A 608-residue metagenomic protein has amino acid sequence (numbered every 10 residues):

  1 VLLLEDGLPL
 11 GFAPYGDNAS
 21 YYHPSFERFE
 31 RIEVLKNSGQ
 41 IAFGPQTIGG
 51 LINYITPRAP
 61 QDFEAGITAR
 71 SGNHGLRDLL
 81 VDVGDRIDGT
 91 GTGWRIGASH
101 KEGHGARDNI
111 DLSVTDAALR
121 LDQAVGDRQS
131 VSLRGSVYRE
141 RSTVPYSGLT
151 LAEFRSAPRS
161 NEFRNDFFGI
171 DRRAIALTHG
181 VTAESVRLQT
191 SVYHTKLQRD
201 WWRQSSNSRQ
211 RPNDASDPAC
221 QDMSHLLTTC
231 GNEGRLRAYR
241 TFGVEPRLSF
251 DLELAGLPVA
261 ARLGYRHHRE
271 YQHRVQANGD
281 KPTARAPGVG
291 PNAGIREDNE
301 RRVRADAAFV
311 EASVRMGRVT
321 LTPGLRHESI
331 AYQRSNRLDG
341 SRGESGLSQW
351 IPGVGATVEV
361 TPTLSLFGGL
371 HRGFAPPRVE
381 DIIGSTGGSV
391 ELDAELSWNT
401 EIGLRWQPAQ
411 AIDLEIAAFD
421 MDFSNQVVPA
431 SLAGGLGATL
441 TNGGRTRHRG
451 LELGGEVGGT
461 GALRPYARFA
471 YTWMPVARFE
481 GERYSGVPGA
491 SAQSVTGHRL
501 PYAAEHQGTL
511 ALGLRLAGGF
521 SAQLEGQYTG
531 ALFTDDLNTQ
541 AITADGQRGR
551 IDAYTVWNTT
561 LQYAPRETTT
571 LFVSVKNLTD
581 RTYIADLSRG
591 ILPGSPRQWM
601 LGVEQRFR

Functional and structural regions predicted by a protein language model:
L8-K36, I55, L151: Short acidic/polar hinge/loop motifs at secondary-structure boundaries that mediate gating or recognition
E64, S71-E102, A106-V144, F167-T182 (+6 more regions): Transmembrane beta-barrel wall of Gram-negative outer-membrane proteins
A69-N73, I87-G89, H100-H104, V137-R141 (+14 more regions): Transmembrane beta-strands of outer-membrane beta-barrel pores
G84, Q123, S136, A260 (+6 more regions): Conserved C-terminal beta-signal and adjacent last beta-strands/turns of outer-membrane beta-barrel proteins
G126, Y239, L254-E270, N292 (+3 more regions): Structural signature of Gram-negative outer-membrane beta-barrels, strongest in the C-terminal barrel of TonB-dependent
S130, S136, G169-R337, E415 (+2 more regions): Face-selective signature of the C-terminal outer-membrane beta-barrel domain
T178-S205, E359, S365-H371, A375 (+3 more regions): Membrane-embedded beta-barrel scaffold of Gram-negative outer-membrane proteins
R247-F250, A255, R315, L321 (+2 more regions): Gram-negative outer-membrane beta-barrel transporters
